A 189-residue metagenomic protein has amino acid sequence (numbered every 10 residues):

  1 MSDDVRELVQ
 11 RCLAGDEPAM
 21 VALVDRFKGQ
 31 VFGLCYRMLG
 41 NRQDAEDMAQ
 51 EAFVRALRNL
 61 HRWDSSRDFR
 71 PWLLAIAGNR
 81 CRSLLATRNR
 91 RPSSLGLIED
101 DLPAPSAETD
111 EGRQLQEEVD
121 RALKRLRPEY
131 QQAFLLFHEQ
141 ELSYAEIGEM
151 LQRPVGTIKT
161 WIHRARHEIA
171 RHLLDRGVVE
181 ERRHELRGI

Functional and structural regions predicted by a protein language model:
M1-Q30, K124, R171, V178 (+1 more regions): N-terminal module of bacterial RNA polymerase sigma factors
M1-V5, R90-Q116, S143, R183-G188: Internal acidic/polar
L13-A14, L39-N41, E51-D68, T87-N89: Sigma70-family region 2
L13-A22, F32-E51, E146, V155 (+2 more regions): Short, charged helix-capping/linker segments at alpha-helix termini
G33, D47-V54, R58, R67-N79: Structural recognition of an alpha-helix C-terminal capping motif at a helix-to-coil junction
R58-S65, A75-L95, G112, R164 (+1 more regions): Arg/Lys-rich amphipathic alpha helix in sigma70-family domain 2
A86-N89, L126, Q131, R166-H184: Short, Lys/Arg-enriched C-terminal cap helix and immediately downstream tail that follows
A133-F137: A short pre-motif secondary-structure segment
